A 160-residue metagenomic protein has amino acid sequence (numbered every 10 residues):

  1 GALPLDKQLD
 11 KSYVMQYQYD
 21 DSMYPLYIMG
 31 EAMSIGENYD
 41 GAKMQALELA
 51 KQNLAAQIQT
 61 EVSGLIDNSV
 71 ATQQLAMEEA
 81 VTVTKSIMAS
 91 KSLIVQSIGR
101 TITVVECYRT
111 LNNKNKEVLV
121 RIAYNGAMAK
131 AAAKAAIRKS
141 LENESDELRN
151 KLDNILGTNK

Functional and structural regions predicted by a protein language model:
G1-K160: Domain-level marker for long, solvent-exposed, non-transmembrane regions
